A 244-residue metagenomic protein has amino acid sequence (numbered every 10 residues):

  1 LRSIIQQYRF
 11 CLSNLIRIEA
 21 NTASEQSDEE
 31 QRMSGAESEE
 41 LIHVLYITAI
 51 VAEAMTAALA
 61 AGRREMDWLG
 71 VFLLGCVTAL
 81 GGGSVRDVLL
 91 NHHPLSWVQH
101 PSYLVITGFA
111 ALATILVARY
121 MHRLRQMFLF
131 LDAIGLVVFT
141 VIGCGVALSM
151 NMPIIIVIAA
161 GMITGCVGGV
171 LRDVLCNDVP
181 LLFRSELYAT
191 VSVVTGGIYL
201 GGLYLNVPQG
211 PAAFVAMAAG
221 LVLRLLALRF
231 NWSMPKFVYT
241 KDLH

Functional and structural regions predicted by a protein language model:
L15-E19, R32-S38, W232-H244: Intrinsically disordered, low-complexity non-transmembrane regions of multi-pass membrane transporters
S34-L41, V88-V98, G143-I156, G201-P211: Helix-coil boundary and interhelical linker segments in multi-pass alpha-helical membrane proteins
E39-I50, S96-F109, P153-G165: Structural signature of hydrophobic alpha-helical transmembrane segments
A54-R64, D87, L112-R125, V170-P180 (+1 more regions): C-terminal ends of transmembrane helices
L69-L74, H100-L104, R125-L136, A160 (+1 more regions): Cytoplasmic-side transmembrane-helix entry/capping segments in multi-pass membrane proteins
L73-V77, S84-L90, A159, I163 (+3 more regions): Short, structured motif recognition centered on aromatic/hydrophobic residues
G75-G81, D132-G145, L187-L200, H244: Small-residue-rich segments of transmembrane alpha-helices in multi-pass membrane proteins, especially helix faces
G108-V146: Ordered, amphipathic secondary-structure segments that act as subunit-interaction surfaces in large macromolecular
